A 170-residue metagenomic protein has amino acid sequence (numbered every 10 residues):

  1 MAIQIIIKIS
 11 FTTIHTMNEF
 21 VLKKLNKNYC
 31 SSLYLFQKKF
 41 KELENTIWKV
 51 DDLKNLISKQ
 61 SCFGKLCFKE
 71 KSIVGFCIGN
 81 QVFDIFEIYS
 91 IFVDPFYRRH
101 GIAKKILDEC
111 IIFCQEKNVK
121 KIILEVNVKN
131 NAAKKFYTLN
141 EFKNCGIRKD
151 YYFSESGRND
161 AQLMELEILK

Functional and structural regions predicted by a protein language model:
A2-N28, Q162, L166-K170: Conserved N-terminal entry element of GNAT/NAT acetyltransferase domains
F20, K27-F96, L107-E109, F113 (+3 more regions): Acetyl-CoA-dependent GNAT
L53, N130-N131, F153-S154: Short secondary-structure capping/turn micro-motifs that flank functional sites
C62, R158-L163: Short hydrophobic/aromatic beta-strand or adjacent loop that forms the aromatic wall/cage of a ligand/substrate-binding
D94-D108, K117, K121, V128-K135 (+2 more regions): Conserved glycine-rich acetyl-CoA-binding loop
E125, T138, K143-D160: Conserved catalytic-core motifs of GNAT/GCN5-like acyltransferases
